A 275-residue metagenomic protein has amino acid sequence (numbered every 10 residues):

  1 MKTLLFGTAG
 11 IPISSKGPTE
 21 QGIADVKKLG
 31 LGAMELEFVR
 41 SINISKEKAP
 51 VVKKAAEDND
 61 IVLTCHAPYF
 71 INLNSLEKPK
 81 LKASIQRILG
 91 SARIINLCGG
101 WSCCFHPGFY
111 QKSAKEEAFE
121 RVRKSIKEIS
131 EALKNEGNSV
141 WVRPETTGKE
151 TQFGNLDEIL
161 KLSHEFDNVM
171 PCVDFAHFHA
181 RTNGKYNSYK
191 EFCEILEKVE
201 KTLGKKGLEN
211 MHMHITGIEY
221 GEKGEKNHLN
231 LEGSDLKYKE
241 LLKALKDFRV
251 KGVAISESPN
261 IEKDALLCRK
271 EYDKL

Functional and structural regions predicted by a protein language model:
M1-G90: N-terminal pre-domain/capping segments
A9-I13, E37-S41, P68-N72, G108-Y110 (+4 more regions): Active-site beta-loop-alpha junctions enriched in small/polar residues
I23-G30, I44-T64, S91-G99, S130-G137 (+3 more regions): Acidic (Asp/Glu)-rich catalytic clusters
V26, M34, H66, S84 (+6 more regions): Conserved, mostly hydrophobic/aromatic
E47-K54, L81, I85-I88, F119-R123 (+3 more regions): Charged helix-capping and loop-helix junction motifs
N74-V173: Active-site acidic/histidine proton-transfer and metal-coordination neighborhood in alpha/beta enzyme cores
E128-G224: Acidic/histidine-rich catalytic cores of soluble enzymes
E262-L275: C-terminal helical cap(s) of enzyme catalytic domains, especially alpha/beta-barrels
